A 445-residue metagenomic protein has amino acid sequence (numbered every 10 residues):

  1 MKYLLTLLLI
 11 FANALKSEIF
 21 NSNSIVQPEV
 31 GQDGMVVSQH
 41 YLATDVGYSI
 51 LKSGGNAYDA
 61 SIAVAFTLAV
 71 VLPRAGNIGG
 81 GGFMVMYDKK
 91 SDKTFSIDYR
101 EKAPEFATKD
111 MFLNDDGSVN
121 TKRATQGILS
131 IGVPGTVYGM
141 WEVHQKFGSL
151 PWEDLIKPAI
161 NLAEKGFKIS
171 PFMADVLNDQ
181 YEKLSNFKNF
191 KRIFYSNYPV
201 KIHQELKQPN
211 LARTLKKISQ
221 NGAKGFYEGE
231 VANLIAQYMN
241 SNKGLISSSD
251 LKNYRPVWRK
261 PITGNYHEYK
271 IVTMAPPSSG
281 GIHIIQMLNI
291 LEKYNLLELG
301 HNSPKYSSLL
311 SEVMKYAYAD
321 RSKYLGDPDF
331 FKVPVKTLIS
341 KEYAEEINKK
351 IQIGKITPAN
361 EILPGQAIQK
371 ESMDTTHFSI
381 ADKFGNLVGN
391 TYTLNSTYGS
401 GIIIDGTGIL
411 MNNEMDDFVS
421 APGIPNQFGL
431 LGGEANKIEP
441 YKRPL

Functional and structural regions predicted by a protein language model:
Y3-F11: Sec-dependent N-terminal signal peptides
E18-D45, S49, A57-N221, F226-E228 (+4 more regions): Noncatalytic scaffold domains of N-terminal-nucleophile
V70-S96, L245-S247, L387-L445: Active-site rim segments in enzyme catalytic domains, especially the processed small/beta chain of N-terminal
W258, S372-T375, T397, L445: Short, small/polar residue-rich loop motifs at catalytic or cofactor-binding pockets
V272-G281, T375-S379, T391-I402: Glycine-rich phosphate/pyrophosphate-binding beta-alpha loops
G280-Q286, Y316, D320: Extended, domain-scale alpha-helical bundle/helix-rich regions
L296-T393, T407: Internal maturation/activation junctions in enzymes
